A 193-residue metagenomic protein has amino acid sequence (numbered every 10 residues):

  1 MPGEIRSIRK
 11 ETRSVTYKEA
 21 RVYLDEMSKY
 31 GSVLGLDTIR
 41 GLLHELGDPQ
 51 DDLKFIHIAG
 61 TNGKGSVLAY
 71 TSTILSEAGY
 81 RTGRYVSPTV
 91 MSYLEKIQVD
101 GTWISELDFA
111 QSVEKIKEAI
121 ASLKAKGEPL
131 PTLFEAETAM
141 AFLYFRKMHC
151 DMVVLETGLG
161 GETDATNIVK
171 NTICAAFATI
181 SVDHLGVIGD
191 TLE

Functional and structural regions predicted by a protein language model:
M1-P2, E193: Short intrinsically disordered, low-complexity coil segments enriched in acidic
P2-G60, V67, T73-Y80, Y85 (+1 more regions): Short functional linear segments
G41-H44, D48-D51, E77-K170, L185-E193: ATP-dependent carboxylate-amine ligase catalytic core
H57, Q98, A176: Conserved beta-strand segments that form the floor/walls of ligand-binding pockets within enzyme and binding domains
G63-G65, L155: Residue-level micro-sites within transmembrane alpha helices that shape and flank functional polar/acidic positions
I168-T179: Inter-motif core of Ras-like GTPase G domains
V182: Active-site loop-to-helix "anion-binding N-cap" substructures in soluble metabolic enzymes
